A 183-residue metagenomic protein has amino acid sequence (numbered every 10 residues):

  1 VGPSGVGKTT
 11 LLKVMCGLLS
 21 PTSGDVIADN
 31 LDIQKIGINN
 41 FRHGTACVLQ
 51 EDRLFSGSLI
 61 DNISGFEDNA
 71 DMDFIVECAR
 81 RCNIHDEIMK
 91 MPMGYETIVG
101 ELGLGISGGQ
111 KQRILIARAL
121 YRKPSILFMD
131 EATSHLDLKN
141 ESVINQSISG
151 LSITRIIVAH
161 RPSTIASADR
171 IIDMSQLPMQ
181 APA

Functional and structural regions predicted by a protein language model:
P3-V6: Walker A (P-loop) phosphate-binding loop of ABC-type ATPase nucleotide-binding domains
T10, G44-A46, E51, L59-N62 (+2 more regions): ABC-family ATPase nucleotide-binding domain "signature/switch" substructure
C16: Helix-to-loop junction immediately C-terminal to a conserved catalytic motif
L19-S20, I27, G37, T164-S167: A position-specific signal in ABC ATPase nucleotide-binding domains
G24-L31, F41: Conserved ABC transporter NBD signature motif
I33-A46: ABC ATPase NBD coupling module
S64-D73: ABC-type ATPase nucleotide-binding domains, specifically the catalytic core motifs of the NBD
D73-G94: Conserved ABC ATPase "signature" region
